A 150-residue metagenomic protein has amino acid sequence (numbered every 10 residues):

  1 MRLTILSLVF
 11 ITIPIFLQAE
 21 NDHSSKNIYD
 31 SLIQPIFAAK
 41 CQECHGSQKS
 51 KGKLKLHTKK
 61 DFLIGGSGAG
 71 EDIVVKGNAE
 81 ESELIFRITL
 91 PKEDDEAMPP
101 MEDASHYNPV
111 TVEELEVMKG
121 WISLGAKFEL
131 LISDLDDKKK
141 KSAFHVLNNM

Functional and structural regions predicted by a protein language model:
M1-I5: Positively charged n-region of N-terminal signal peptides that target proteins for export
L6-L8, Y29: Hydrophobic residues within membrane-embedded alpha helices
V9-Q18: Hydrophobic h-region of N-terminal signal peptides that target proteins for export in Gram-negative bacteria
Q18-M150: Aromatic- and Gly/Pro-enriched helix-to-coil junctions and flexible linker segments
